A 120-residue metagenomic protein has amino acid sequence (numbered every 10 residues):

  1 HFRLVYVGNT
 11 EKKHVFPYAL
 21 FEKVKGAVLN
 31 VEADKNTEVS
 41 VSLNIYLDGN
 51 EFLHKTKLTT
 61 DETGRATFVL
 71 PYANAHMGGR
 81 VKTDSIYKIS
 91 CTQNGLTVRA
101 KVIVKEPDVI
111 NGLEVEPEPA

Functional and structural regions predicted by a protein language model:
H1-A120: Extracytoplasmic
